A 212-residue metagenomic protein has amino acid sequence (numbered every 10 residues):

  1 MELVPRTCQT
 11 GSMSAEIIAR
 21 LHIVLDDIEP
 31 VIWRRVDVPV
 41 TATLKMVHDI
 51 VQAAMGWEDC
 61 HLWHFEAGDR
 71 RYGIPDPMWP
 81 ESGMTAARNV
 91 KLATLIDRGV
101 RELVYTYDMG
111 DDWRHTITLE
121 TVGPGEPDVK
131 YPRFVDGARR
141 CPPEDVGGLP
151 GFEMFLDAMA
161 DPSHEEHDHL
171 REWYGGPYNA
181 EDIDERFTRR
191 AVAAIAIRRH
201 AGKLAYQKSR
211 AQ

Functional and structural regions predicted by a protein language model:
M1-Q212: Short linear regulatory motifs enriched in tryptophan with gly/pro/ser
